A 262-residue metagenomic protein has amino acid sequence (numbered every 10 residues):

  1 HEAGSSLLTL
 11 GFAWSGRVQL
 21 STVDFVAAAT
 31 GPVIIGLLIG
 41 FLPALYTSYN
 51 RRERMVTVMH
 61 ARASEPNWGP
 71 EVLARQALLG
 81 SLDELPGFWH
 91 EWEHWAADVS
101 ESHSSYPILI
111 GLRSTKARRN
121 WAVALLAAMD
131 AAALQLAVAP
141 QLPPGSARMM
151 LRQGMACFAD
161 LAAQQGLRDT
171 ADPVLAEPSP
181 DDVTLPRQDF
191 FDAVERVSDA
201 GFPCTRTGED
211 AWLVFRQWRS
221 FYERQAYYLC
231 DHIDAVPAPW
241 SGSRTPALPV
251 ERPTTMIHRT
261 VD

Functional and structural regions predicted by a protein language model:
H1-R54: Pore domain of cation channels
S6, A29, F41, L45 (+4 more regions): Generic, well-ordered alpha-helical scaffold segments in large soluble proteins
L7-L10, V99, H103, Q135: A short secondary-structure junction motif
G16-R17, L38, W68, S179-R187: Alpha-helix initiation/capping motif
V18-S21, T30-I34, L38, G80-E91 (+1 more regions): Short, contiguous, pocket-lining structural segments that sit at or immediately flank catalytic/ligand-binding sites
T22, L38-S81: Canonical alpha-helical transmembrane segment with a positive-inside/aromatic-interface signature
A63, S81, F88-E91, I110-R113 (+1 more regions): Soluble C-terminal extramembrane regulatory/interaction domains of multi-pass membrane proteins
P70-Y106, R113: Acidic, Ser/Thr-rich low-complexity segments on the non-lumenal side of membrane proteins
